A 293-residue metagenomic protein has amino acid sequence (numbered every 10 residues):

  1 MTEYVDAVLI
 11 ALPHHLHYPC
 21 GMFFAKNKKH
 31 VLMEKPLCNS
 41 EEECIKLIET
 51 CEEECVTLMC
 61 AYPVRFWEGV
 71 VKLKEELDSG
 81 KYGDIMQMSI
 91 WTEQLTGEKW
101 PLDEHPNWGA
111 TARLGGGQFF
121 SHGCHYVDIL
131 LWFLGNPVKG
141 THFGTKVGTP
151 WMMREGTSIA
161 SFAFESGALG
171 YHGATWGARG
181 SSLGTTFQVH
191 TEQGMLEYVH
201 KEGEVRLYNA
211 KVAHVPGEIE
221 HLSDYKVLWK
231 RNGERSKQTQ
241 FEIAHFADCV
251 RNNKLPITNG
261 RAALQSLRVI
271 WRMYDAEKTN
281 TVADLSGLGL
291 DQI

Functional and structural regions predicted by a protein language model:
M1-T50: Beta-loop-alpha module in the N-terminal Rossmann-like domain of NAD(P)-dependent dehydrogenases, especially those
A7-I10, S79, H245-I293: C-terminal helix-rich "cap/oligomerization" subdomain common to oxidoreductases
N27-K29, E54-T57, A168: A short helix->loop->beta-strand "cap" motif at the edges of active sites that frequently abuts
M33-E34, N39, L58-C60, H172 (+1 more regions): Hydrophobic residues in well-ordered beta-strands that form the structural core
K46-V64, D84-M88: Rossmann-fold dehydrogenase core element
V64-M152, N280: Predominantly a Rossmann-like dinucleotide-binding segment in NAD(P)-dependent oxidoreductases
L114-F120, W229-K237: A short glycine-threonine-serine/GTX helix/turn-capping micro-motif
S121, V127-E204, G233, Q240-N253 (+2 more regions): Contiguous beta-strand/loop segments that form the cofactor/metal-binding neighborhood of enzyme cores
